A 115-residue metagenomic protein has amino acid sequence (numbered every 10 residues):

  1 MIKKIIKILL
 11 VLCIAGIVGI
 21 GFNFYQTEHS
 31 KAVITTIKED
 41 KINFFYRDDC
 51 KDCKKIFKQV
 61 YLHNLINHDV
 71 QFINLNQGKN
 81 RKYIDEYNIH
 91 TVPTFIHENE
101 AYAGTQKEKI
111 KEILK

Functional and structural regions predicted by a protein language model:
I6-N23: Hydrophobic membrane-insertion alpha-helices, especially the h-region of bacterial N-terminal signal peptides
V18-T36: Sec-dependent signal peptide cleavage junction
S30-N67: Local sequence-structure signature of Cys/Sec-based thiol-disulfide redox active-site neighborhoods
F44-R47, N67-R81: Thiol-based oxidoreductase modules, predominantly thioredoxin-like and allied folds used for disulfide exchange
D49-D52, G78-N80, H90, A101-A103: Solvent-exposed loop/turn segments at secondary-structure junctions within structured extracellular/periplasmic domains
F57-V60, R81, K107, K111: Extracytoplasmic/secreted envelope proteins and their assembly/folding machinery, especially bacterial periplasmic
I84-H97: Structural micro-motif
I96-K115: Non-catalytic, surface beta->alpha helical segment in thiol-disulfide oxidoreductase systems
